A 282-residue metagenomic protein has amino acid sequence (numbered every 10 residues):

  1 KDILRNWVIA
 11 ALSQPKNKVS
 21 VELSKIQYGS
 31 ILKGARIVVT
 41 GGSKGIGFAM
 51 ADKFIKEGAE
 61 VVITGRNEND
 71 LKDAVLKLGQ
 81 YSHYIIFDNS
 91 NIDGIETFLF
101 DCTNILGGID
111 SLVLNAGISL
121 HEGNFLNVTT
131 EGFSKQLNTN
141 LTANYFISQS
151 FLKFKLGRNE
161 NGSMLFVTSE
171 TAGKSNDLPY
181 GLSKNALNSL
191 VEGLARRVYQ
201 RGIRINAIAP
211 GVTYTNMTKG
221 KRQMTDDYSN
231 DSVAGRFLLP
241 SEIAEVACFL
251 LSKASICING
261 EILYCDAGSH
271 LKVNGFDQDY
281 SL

Functional and structural regions predicted by a protein language model:
L4, N17-I26, N259-L282: Short C-terminal tail/terminal secondary-structure segment of NAD(P)H-dependent dehydrogenase/reductase domains
R36, S43-G45: Conserved glycine-rich cofactor-binding loop
L78-D93: Rossmann-fold cofactor-recognition segment
G123-F125, T129-L137, Y228: Substrate-binding pocket helix/loop in short-chain dehydrogenase/reductase
S163-Q200, V212: Catalytic loop of short-chain dehydrogenase/reductase
Y199, R204, I258-G260: Short, small/polar-rich loop/turn modules that mediate ligand/substrate recognition or access, typified
R236-C265, H270-L271: C-terminal substrate-recognition "lid" of short-chain dehydrogenase/reductases
